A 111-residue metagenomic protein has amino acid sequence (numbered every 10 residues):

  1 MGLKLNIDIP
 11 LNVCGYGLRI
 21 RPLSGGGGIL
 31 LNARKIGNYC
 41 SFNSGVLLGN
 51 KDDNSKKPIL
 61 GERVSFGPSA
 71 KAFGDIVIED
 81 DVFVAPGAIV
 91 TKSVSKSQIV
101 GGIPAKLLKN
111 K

Functional and structural regions predicted by a protein language model:
M1-I7: Membrane-anchoring hydrophobic helices of lipid-metabolizing enzymes
I7-G101, A105-L108: Structural signal for interior beta-strand "rungs" in well-ordered beta-sheet cores of soluble enzyme domains
